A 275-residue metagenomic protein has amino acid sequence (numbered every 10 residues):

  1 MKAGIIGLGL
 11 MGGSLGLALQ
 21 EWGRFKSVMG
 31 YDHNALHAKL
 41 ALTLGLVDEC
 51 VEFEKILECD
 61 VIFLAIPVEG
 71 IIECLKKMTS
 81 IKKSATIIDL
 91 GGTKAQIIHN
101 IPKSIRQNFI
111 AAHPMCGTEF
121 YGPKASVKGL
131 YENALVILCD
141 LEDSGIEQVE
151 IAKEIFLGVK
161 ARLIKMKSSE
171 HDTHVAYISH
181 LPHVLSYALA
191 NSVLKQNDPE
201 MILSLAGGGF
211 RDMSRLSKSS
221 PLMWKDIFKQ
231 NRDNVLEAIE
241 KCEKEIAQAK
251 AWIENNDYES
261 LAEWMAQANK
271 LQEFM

Functional and structural regions predicted by a protein language model:
M1-F53, V61: NAD(P)+-binding Rossmann beta1-loop-alpha1 motif at the extreme N-terminus of oxidoreductases
K2, S27, N108, L135 (+1 more regions): Residues at the starts of beta-strands that form the adenosine-phosphate
H33-N34, I66, L90-G92: Short beta->alpha hinge that forms the Motif I/post-I loop of the SAM-binding pocket
L44-L46, K83, S104-I105, V159: Short, structured coil segments at secondary-structure junctions
F53-K82, T86-I88: Rossmann-like NAD(P)-binding element
C74-K124: Rossmann-like NAD(P)(H) cofactor-binding subdomain of soluble oxidoreductases
K128-R215: Internal alpha-helical scaffold of NAD(P)-dependent oxidoreductase catalytic cores
P199-A268: Interdomain hinge/lid region at the active-site interface of Rossmann-like NAD(P)-dependent oxidoreductases
